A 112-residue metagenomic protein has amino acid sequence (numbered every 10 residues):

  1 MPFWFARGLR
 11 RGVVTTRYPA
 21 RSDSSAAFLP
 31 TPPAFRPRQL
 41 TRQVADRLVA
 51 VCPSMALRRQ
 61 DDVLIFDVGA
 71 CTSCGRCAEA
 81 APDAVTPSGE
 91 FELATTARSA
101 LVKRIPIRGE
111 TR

Functional and structural regions predicted by a protein language model:
M1-D61, V68-A70, G75-R112: Non-ligating segments of multi-cofactor redox enzymes
